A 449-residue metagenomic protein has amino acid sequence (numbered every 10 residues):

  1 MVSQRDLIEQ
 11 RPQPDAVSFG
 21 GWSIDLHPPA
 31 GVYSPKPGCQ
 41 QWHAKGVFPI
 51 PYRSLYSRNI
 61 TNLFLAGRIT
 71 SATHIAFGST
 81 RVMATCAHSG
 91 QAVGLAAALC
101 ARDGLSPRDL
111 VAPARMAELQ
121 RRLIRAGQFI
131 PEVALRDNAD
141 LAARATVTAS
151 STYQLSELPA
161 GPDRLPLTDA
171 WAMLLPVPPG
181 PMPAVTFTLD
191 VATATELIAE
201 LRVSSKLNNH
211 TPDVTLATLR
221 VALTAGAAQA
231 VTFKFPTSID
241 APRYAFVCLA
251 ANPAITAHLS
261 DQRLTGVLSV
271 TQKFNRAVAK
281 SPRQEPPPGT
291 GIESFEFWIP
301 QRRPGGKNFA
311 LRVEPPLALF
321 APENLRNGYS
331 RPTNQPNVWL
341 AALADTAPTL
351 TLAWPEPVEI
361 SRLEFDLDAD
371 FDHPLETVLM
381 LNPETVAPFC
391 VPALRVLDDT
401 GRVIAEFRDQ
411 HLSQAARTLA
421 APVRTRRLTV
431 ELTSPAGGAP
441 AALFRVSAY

Functional and structural regions predicted by a protein language model:
M1-G180, A192-G226, F235-P236, A241 (+2 more regions): Flavin (FAD/FMN)-binding glycine-rich loop and adjacent Rossmann-like elements that form
R68, A98, R102, Q128 (+3 more regions): Hydrophobic alpha-helix feature that most strongly marks membrane-spanning transmembrane helices and their immediate
G161-V177, V231, N337-E356: Short beta-strands within extracellular/lumenal beta-sheet-rich domains
V185, R243-L249, I360: Short beta-strand segments enriched for Tyr within beta-sheet-rich domains, predominantly fibronectin type III
T186-T211, T265-G266, S330-I404, R408-Y449: Aromatic, loop-rich ligand-recognition surfaces of beta-strand-rich domains
T232-S238, A416-T418: Signal that preferentially marks extracellular ectodomain short beta-strand elements of beta-sandwich modules
D240-Y244, T425-R427: Extracellular Ig-like/FN3 beta-sandwich strand-entry sites
V267-L343, T349-L350: PGST-rich, cysteine-poor low-complexity/disordered linker and tail segments that act as flexible spacers
